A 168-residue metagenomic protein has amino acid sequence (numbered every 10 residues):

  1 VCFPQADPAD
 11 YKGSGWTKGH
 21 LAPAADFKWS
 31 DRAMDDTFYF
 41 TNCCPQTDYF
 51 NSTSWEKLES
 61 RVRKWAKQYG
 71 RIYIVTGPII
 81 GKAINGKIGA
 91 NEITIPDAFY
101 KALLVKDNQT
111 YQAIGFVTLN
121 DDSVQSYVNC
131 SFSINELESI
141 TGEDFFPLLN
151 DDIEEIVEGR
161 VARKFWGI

Functional and structural regions predicted by a protein language model:
V1-I168: Domain-level detector of nuclease and nuclease-like folds in predominantly extracellular/periplasmic contexts
